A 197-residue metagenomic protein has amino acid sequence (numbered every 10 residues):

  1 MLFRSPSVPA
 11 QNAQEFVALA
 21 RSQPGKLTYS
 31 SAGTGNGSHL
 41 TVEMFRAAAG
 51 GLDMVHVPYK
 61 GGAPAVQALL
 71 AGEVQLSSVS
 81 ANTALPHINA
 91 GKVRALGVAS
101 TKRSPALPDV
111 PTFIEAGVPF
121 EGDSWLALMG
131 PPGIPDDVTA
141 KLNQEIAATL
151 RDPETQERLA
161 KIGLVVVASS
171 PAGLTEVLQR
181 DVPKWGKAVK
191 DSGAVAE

Functional and structural regions predicted by a protein language model:
M1-P64, F113, W125-R158: Hinge/capping helix and adjacent helix->loop/strand transition within the periplasmic-binding protein
N12, G72-E73, S80, K92 (+5 more regions): Conserved functional loop/turn residues at catalytic and ligand-binding sites
T28, D53-V55, R94, P119 (+1 more regions): Conserved beta-strand segments of alpha/beta enzyme cores
M44, A48, A63-S77, N82-A90 (+1 more regions): Short helices/loops that flank or line small-molecule/ion binding pockets
Y59, S78-S80, V98, S169: Short beta-strand and adjacent tight-turn residues that come in two discontinuous sequence segments and form the edges
Q75-V79, R94-G97, W185-K187: Paired acidic/hydrophobic, glycine-rich loop segments that form the ligand-binding mouth/hinge of periplasmic-binding
A84-R151, R180-P183: C-terminal lobe and pocket-closing loops of periplasmic/extracytoplasmic Venus-flytrap solute-binding proteins
D136-E197: An extracytoplasmic/periplasmic, membrane-proximal ligand-sensing/linker region
